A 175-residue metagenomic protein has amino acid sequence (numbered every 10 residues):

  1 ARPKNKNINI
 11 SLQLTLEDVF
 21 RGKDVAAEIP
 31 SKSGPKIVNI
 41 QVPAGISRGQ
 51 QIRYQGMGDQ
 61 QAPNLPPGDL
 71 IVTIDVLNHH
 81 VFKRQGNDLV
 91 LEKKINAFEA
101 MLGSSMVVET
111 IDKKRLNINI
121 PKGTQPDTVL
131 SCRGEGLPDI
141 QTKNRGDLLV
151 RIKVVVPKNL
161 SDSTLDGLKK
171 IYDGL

Functional and structural regions predicted by a protein language model:
A1-L175: Non-catalytic interaction modules of co-chaperones and other macromolecular assembly/maintenance factors
